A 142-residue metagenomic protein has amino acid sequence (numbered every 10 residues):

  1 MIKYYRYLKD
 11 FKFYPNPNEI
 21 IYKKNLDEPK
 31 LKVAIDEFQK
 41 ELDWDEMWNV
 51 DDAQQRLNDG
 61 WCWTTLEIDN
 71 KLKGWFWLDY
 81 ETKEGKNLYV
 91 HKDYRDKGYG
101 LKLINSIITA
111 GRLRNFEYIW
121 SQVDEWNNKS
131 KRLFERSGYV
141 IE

Functional and structural regions predicted by a protein language model:
I2-D10, Q122-V123, V140-E142: Conserved catalytic-core motifs of GNAT/GCN5-like acyltransferases
F13-M47: Short amphipathic alpha-helix that is part of the acyltransferase structural core
D45-I68, L72-K83, N87-K92: A conserved beta-strand-loop-helix scaffold within acyl/acetyltransferase catalytic domains
L88-D96, V123-W126: A short, internal acetyl-CoA/4′-phosphopantetheine-binding micro-motif in the GNAT/acyltransferase core
Y94, G98-S106: Conserved acetyl-CoA pyrophosphate-binding loop and the N-cap/start of the following alpha-helix in GNAT-like
L101, E125-E142: Conserved active-site alpha-helix within GNAT-family acetyltransferase domains
G111-V123: Conserved GNAT acetyl-CoA-binding A-motif
